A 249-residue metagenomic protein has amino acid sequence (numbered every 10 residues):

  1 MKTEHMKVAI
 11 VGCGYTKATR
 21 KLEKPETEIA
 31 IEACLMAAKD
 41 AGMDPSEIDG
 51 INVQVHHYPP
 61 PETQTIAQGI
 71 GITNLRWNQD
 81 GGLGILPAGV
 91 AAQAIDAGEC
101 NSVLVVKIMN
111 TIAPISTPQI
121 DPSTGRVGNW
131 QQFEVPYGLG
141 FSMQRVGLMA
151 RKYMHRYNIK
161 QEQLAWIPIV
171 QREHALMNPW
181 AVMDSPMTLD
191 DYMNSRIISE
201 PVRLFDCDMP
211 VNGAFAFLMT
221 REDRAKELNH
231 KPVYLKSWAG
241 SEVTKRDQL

Functional and structural regions predicted by a protein language model:
M1-K24, M36, Q132, W166 (+1 more regions): Condensing-enzyme catalytic core mediating Claisen C-C bond formation in acyl metabolism
T3-E4, V53-V106, N110-R145, M183-M209 (+1 more regions): Conserved catalytic cysteine-centered active-site region of acyl-thioester-dependent Claisen-condensing enzymes
L22-E23, P114-Q119, L176-P179, R246-Q248: Short acidic, glycine/serine/threonine-rich loops at helix termini
T27-G42, E62, P87-V90, V146-A150 (+1 more regions): Short, well-ordered amphipathic alpha-helical segments that serve as non-catalytic structural scaffolds within diverse
L35-I48, M154-N158: Phosphate/pyrophosphate-binding loops at sites that engage ATP/ADP/AMP, CoA/4′-phosphopantetheine, polyphosphate
P45-Q54, Q79, V103-I108, E162-I169 (+1 more regions): Beta-strand segments within the central parallel beta-sheet cores of soluble alpha/beta enzyme folds
D80-M109, M143-M177, F217-D223: Active-site-proximal alpha-helical scaffold in enzymes
Y137-Q144, R151-D206, F215, H230-V233: Functionally critical mobile loop/hinge segments
